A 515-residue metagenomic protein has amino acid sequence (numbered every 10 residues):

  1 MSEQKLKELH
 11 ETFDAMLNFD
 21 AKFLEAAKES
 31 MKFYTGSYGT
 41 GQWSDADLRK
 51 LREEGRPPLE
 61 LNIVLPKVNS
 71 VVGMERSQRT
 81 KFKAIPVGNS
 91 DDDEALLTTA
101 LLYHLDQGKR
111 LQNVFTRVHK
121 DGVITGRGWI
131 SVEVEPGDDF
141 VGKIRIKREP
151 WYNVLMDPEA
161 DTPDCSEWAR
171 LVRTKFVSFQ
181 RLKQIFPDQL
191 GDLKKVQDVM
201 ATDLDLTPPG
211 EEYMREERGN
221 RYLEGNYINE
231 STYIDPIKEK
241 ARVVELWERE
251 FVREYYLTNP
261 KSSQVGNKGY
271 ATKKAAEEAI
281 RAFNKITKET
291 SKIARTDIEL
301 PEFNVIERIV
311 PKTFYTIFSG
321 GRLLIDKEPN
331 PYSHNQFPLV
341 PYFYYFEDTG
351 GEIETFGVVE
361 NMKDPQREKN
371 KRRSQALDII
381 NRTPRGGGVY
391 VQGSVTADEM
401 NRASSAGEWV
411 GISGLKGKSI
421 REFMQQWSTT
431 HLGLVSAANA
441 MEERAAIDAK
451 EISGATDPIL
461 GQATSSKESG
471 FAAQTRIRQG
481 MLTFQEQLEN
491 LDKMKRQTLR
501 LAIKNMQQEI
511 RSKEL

Functional and structural regions predicted by a protein language model:
M1-L515: Extended alpha-helical, oligomerization-prone segments that build pores/tubes and scaffolds
